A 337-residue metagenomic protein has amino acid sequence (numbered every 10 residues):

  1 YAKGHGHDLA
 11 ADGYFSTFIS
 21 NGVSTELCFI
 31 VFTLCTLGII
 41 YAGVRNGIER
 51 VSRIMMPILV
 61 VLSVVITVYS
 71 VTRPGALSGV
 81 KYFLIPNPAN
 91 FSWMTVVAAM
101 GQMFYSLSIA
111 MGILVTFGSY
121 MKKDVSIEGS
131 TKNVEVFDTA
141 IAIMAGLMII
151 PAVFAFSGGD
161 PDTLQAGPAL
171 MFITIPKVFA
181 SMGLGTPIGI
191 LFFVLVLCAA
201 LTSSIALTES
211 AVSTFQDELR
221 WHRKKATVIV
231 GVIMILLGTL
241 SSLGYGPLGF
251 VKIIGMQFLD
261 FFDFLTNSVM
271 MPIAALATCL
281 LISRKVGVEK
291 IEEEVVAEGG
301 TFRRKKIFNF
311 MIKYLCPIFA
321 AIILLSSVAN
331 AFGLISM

Functional and structural regions predicted by a protein language model:
Y1-D8, V60-F83, F154-A155, L237 (+3 more regions): Hydrophobic alpha-helical segments and their helix-loop junctions in multi-pass secondary transporters
Y1-S20, Y120-D124, G129, N133-I141 (+3 more regions): Helix-loop-helix connectors at the membrane interface of multi-pass transporters/channels
Y1-Y41, R45, L77-V97, Q165-F172 (+3 more regions): Inter-helical loop and helix-membrane interface segments of multi-pass membrane transporters/permeases
V31-I54, T116-D124, S213-R220: Membrane-water interface regions at transmembrane-helix termini and the short interhelical loops of multi-pass membrane
G47-I54, P161-L170, G185-C198, S213-K225 (+2 more regions): Transmembrane helix-loop boundary segments of multi-pass membrane transporters
E49, R53-L201, K225-A226: Membrane-embedded translocation segments of transport machinery
F137-I143, T186-G189, C198-L201, F215-G249 (+1 more regions): Loop-to-transmembrane helix boundary motifs in multi-pass membrane proteins
L259-L280, T301-M337: A generic transmembrane alpha-helix motif of multi-pass inner-membrane proteins
